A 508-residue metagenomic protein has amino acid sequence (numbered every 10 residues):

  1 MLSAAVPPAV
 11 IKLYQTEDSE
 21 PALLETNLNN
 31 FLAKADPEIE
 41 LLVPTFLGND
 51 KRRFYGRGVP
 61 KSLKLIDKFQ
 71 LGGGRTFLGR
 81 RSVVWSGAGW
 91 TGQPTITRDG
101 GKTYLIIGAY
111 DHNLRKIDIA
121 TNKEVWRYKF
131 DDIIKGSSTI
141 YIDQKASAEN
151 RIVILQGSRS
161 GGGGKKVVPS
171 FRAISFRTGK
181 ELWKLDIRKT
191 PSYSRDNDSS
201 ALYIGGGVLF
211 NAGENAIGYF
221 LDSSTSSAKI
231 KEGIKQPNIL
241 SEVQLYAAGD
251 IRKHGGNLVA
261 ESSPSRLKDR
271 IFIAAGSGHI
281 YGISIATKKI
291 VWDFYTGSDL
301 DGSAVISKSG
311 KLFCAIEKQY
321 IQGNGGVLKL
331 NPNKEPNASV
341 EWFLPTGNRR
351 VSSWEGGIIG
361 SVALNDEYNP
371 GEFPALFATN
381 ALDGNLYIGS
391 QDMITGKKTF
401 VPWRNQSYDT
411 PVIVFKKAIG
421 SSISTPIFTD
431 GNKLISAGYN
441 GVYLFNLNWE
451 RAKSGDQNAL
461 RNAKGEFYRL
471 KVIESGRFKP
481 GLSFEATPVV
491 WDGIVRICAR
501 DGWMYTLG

Functional and structural regions predicted by a protein language model:
M1-L32, D36-I39, F46, R52-W90 (+2 more regions): Extracytoplasmic/lumenal domain signature
